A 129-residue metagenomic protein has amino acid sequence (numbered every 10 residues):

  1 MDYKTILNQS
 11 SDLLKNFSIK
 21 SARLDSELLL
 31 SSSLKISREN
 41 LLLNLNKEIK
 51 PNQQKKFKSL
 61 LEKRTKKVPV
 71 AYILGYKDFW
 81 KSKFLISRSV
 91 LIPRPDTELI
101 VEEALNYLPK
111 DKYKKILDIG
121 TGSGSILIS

Functional and structural regions predicted by a protein language model:
M1-Q53, F57: A short N-terminal interaction module
L7, S26-E27, F57, K67-V70 (+2 more regions): A general structural signal for well-ordered alpha-helical segments in protein cores
E27, S59, I73, K114-I116: A residue-level detector for conformationally permissive "hinge/kink" positions
S32-Y107: Conserved AdoMet
E98-S129: Conserved SAM/SAH cofactor-binding pocket of Class I
